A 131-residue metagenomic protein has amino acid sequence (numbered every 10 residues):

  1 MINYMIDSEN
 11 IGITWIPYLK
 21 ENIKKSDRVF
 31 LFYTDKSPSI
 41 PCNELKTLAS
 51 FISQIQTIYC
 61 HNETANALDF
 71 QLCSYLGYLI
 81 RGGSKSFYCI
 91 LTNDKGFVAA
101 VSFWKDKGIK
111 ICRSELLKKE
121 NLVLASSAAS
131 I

Functional and structural regions predicted by a protein language model:
M1-N3: Extreme N-terminal starter segment of soluble prokaryotic enzymes
M5-D7, T92: Generic enzyme active-site microenvironment
S8-I16: Short acidic, Gly/Ser-rich segments with clustered Asp/Glu that frequently serve as metal-coordination loops in enzyme
W15-L19, Y75-L76: Short secondary-structure capping micro-motifs at structural edges
E21-K25: Short, conserved loop/helix-junction motifs that constitute active-site signature segments in enzyme catalytic cores
R28-I131: Nuclease catalytic cores that cleave nucleic-acid phosphodiester bonds, predominantly acidic two-metal-ion
